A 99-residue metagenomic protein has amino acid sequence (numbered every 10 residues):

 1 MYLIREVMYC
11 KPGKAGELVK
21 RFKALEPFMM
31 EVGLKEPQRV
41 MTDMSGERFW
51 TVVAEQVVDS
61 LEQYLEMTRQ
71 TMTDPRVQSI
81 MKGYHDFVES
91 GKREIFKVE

Functional and structural regions predicted by a protein language model:
Y2, R48-W50: Residue-level preference for beta-strand/loop junctions
L3-M8: Active-site-flanking beta-strand signature of metal-NTP-handling nucleotidyl enzymes and homologous cyclase-like
Y9, E55-V57: Short hydrophobic/aromatic beta-strand micro-patches that form the beta-sheet surface supporting nucleotide- or nucleic
Y9-K20: Short, surface-exposed ligand-recognition loops at beta-strand->loop->(often short) alpha-helix junctions that present
G13, E47-R48: Short, low-complexity cationic-aromatic patches
F22-R39, R48, V57-E94: An amphipathic, aromatic/His-enriched active-site/gating alpha helix that lines ligand/cofactor pockets
I95-E99: Short hydrophobic/aromatic patches at helix-to-coil boundaries
